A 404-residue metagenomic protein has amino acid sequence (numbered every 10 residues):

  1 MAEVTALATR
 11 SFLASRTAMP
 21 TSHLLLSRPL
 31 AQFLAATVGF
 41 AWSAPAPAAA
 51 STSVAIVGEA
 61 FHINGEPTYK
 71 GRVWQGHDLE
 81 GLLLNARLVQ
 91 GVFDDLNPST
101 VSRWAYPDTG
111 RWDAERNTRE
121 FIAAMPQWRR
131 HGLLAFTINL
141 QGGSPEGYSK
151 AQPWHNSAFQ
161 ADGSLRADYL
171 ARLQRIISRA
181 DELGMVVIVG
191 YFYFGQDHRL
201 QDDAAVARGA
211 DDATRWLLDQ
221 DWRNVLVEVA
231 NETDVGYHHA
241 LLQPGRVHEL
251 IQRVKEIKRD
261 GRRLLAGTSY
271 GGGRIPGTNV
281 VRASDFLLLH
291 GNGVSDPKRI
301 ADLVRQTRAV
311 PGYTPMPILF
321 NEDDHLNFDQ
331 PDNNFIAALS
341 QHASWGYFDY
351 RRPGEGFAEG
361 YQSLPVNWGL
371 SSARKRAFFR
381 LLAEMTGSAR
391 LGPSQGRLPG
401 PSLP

Functional and structural regions predicted by a protein language model:
A2-T5: Extreme N-terminal basic, low-complexity initiation segments that serve as generic localization/processing leaders
R16-F33: Bacterial N-terminal signal peptides that target proteins for export
S43-P45: N-terminal signal peptide c-region/cleavage motif recognized by signal peptidases
T52, E59-I63, P67-E115, P315-F320 (+2 more regions): Extended substrate-binding grooves/exosites of carbohydrate-active enzymes
V57, H62, E66-S284, H290: Active-site mouth of glycoside hydrolases
R208-D211, N224-L226, A230-A377: Extracellular glycoside hydrolase catalytic/binding regions
